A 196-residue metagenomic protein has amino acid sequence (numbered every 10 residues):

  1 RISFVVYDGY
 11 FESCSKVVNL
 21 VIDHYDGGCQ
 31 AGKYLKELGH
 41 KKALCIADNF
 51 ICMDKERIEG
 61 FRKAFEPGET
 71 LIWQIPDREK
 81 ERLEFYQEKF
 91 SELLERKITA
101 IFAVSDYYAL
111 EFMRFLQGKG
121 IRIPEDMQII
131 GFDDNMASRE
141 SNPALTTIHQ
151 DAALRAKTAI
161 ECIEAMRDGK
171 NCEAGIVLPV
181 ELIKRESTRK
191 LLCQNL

Functional and structural regions predicted by a protein language model:
R1-F11, V21-I22, D126-D133: Short beta-strand elements of ligand-binding domains
V5, A43-L44, L71-I72, Q128: A structural signal for isolated positions on well-ordered beta-strands in alpha/beta enzyme cores
Y7, L20, I46, W73-I75 (+2 more regions): Hydrophobic residues at beta-strand termini and immediately following loops that shape nucleotide-binding pockets
Y10-K16, I75-P76, N135: A short, histidine- and acid-enriched strand-loop-helix "catalytic/donor-clamping" loop that lines the nucleotide-sugar
K16-V17, F90-L196: Flexible loop/turn connectors
V18-C45, K55, R82-S91, A109 (+1 more regions): Hydrophobic alpha-helical segments within soluble ligand-binding/sensing domains
C29-T70, A174-T188: An alpha-beta-alpha
L71-R82: Short beta->alpha junction loops
